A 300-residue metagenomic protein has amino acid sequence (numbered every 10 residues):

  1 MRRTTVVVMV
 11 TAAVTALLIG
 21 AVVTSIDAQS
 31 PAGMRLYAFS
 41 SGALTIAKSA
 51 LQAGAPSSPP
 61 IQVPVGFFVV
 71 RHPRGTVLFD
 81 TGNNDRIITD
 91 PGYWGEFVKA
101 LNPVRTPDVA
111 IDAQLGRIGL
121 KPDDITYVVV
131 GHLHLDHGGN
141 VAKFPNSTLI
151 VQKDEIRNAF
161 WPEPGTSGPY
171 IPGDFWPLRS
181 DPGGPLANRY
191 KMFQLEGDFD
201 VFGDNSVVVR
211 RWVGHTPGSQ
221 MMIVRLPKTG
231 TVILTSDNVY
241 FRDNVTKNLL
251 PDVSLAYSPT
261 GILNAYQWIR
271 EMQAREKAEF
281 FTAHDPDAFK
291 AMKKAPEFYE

Functional and structural regions predicted by a protein language model:
T4-M9, G20-A113, D124, T229-S236 (+2 more regions): Metallo-beta-lactamase
S41-G42, T81-N84, L133, D154-E155 (+3 more regions): Active-site metal-binding loops of divalent metal-dependent hydrolases
P59-V63, V213-G218: A short catalytic or substrate-binding loop motif that flags glycine-/basic-rich loops and adjacent residues that bind
D85, A100-A113, S219-E300: Cap/insert and terminal regions of metallo-dependent hydrolase folds
R105-D124, Q152-R211, P259-K277: Metallo-beta-lactamase
I125-D136: Metallo-beta-lactamase
A142-P145: Short, conserved loop/helix-junction motifs that constitute active-site signature segments in enzyme catalytic cores
T148-K153, L234: Short hydrophobic/aromatic-enriched beta-strand-loop microsegments
